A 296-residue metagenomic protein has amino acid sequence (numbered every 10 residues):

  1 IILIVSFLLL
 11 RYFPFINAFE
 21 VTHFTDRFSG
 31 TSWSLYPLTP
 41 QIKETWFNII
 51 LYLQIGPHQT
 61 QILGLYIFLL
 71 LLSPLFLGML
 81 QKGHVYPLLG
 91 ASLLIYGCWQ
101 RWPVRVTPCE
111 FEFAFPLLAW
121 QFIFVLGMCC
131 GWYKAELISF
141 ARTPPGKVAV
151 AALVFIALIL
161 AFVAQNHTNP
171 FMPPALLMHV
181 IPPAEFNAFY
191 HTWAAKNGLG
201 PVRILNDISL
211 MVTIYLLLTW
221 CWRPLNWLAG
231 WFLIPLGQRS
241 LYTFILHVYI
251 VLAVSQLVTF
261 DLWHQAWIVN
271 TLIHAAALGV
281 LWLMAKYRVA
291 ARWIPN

Functional and structural regions predicted by a protein language model:
I1-N296: Alpha-helical transmembrane segments and their immediate juxtamembrane cytosolic regions
